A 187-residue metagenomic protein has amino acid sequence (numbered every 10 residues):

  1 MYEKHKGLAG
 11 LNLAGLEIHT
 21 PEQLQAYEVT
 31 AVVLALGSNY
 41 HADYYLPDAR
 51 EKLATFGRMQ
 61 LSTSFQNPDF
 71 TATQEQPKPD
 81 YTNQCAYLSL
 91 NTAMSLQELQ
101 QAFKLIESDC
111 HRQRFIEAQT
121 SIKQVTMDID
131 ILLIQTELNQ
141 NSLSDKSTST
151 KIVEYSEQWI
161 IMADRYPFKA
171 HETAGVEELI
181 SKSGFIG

Functional and structural regions predicted by a protein language model:
M1-H5: Helix-enriched interaction subdomains in cytosolic or periplasmic regions, typified by TIR/SEFIR signaling/NADase cores
K6-L13, E17, P77-Y81, Q97-Q101 (+1 more regions): Flexible, gly/pro- and Lys/Arg-enriched active-site loops
N12, N39, N67, N83 (+2 more regions): Detector for Asparagine
G15-D69: N-terminal beta1-alpha1 ligand-phosphate binding loop
L36-S38, Y87-T92, L133-T136: Short beta-strand-to-loop capping motifs
D48-M94, Q100: Short, surface-exposed acidic-centric catalytic microdomains
